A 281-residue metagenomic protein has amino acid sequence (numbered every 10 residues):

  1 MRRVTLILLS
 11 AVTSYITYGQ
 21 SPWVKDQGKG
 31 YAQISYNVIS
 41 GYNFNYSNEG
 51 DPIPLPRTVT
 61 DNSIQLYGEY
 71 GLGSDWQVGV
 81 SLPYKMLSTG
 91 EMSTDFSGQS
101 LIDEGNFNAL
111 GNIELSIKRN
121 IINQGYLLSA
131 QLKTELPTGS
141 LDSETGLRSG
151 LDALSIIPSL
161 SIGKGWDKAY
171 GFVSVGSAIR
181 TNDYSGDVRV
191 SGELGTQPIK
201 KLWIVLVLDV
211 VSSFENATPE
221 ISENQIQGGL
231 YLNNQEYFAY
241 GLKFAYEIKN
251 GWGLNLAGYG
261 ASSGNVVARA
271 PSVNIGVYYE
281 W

Functional and structural regions predicted by a protein language model:
I34, L66-Y70, V80, L115-R119 (+6 more regions): Residues on the lipid-exposed face of transmembrane beta-strands in outer-membrane beta-barrel proteins
Y36-Y42, L82-S88, I121, T134-S140 (+5 more regions): Transmembrane beta-strands of outer-membrane beta-barrel pores
V38-S63: Surface-exposed strand-loop-strand hairpins of Gram-negative outer-membrane beta-barrel proteins
Y42, D75-V80, G125-L128, K168-V173 (+2 more regions): Repeated loop/turn-to-beta-strand initiation elements of outer-membrane beta-barrel proteins
T60-I64, E104, N108-I113, G150-I156 (+3 more regions): Residues that define the transmembrane beta-barrel architecture of outer-membrane proteins
Y70-S74, A109, I121-G125, K164-K168 (+3 more regions): Outer-membrane beta-barrel strand-turn architecture
T89-G176, Q227-N233: Outer-membrane pore/translocation modules
E193-W281: Outer membrane beta-barrel transmembrane domains
